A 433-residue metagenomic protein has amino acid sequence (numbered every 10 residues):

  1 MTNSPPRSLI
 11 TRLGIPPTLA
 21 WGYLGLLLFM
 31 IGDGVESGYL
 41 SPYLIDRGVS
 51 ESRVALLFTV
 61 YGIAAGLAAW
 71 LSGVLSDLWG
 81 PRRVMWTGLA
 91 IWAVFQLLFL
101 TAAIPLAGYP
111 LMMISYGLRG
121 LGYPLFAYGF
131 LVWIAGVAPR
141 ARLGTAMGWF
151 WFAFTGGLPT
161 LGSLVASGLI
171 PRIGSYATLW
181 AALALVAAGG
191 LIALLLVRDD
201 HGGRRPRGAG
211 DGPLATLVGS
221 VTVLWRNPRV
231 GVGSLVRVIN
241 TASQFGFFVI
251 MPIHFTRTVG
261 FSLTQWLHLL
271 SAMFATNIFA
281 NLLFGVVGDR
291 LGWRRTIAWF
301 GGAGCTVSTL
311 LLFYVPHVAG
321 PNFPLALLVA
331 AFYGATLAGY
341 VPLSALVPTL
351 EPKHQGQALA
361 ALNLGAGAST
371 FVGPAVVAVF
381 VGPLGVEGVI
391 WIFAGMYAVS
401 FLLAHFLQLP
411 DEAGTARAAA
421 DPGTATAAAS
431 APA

Functional and structural regions predicted by a protein language model:
T2-P16, D199-S234, A433: Juxtamembrane intracellular "pre-TM" segments in multi-pass secondary transporters
Y39-S52, V249-Q265: Short amphipathic helix-loop junctions that connect adjacent transmembrane helices in Major Facilitator Superfamily/SLC
G62-W70, P159-T160, F274-I278, L282 (+1 more regions): Residue-level signature of mid-helix packing/kink "hotspots" within the transmembrane helices of 12-pass Major
A68-G80, I170, N281-W293, V381: Helix-to-loop junctions at the C-terminal end of transmembrane segments in multipass secondary transporters
L78-L89, R290-A303: Cytoplasmic membrane-interface "Motif A"-like loop-to-helix N-cap segments of 12-TM Major Facilitator Superfamily
A90-L106, A303-A319: C-terminal ends and interior cores of transmembrane alpha-helices in multi-pass membrane transporters/permeases
S115-A153: Cytoplasmic helix-loop-helix junction between adjacent transmembrane helices in 12-TM secondary transporters
M147-S163, G365-G373: Glycine-rich segments within core transmembrane alpha-helices of 12-TM secondary carriers
